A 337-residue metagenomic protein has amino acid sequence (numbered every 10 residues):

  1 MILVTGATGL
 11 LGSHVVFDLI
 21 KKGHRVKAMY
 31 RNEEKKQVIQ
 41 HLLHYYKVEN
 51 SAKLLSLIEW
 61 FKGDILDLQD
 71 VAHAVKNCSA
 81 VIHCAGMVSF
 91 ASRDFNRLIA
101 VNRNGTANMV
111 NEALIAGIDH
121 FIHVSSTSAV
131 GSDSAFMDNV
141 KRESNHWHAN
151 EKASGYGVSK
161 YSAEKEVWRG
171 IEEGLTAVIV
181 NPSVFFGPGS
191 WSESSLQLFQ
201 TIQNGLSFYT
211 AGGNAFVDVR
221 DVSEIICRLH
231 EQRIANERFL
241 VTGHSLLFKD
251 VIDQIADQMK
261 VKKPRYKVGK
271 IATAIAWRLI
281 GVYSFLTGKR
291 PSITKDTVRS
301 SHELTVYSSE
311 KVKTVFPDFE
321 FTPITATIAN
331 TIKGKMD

Functional and structural regions predicted by a protein language model:
I2-H24: N-terminal Rossmann NAD(P)H-binding glycine-rich loop of SDR-like oxidoreductase domains
R25, F95-N96, A100-G155: Conserved Rossmann-fold NAD(P)-dependent oxidoreductase catalytic core, especially the SDR/UDP-sugar
H44, N50-N104: NAD(P)H-binding glycine-rich loop region in Rossmannoid oxidoreductase-like domains and their noncatalytic homologs
E151-V178: Active-site Tyr-X1-5-Lys
I171-F216: NAD(P)-dependent short-chain dehydrogenase/reductase
E193-S194, T210-H230, E237: Substrate-positioning beta->alpha
I225-S292, P323, A329-I332: Mid/C-terminal beta-alpha module of Rossmann-like enzyme folds, strongest in SDR-family dehydrogenases/epimerases
S309-T314, D318, T322-D337: Amphipathic terminal alpha-helices
